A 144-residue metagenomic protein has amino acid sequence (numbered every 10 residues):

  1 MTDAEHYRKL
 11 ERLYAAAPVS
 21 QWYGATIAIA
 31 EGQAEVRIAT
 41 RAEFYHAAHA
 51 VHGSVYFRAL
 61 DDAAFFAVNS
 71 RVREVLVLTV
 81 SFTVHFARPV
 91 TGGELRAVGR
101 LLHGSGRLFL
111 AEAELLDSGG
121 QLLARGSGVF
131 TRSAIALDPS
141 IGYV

Functional and structural regions predicted by a protein language model:
M1-V144: Terminal targeting signals and extreme-terminal segments of soluble enzymes
